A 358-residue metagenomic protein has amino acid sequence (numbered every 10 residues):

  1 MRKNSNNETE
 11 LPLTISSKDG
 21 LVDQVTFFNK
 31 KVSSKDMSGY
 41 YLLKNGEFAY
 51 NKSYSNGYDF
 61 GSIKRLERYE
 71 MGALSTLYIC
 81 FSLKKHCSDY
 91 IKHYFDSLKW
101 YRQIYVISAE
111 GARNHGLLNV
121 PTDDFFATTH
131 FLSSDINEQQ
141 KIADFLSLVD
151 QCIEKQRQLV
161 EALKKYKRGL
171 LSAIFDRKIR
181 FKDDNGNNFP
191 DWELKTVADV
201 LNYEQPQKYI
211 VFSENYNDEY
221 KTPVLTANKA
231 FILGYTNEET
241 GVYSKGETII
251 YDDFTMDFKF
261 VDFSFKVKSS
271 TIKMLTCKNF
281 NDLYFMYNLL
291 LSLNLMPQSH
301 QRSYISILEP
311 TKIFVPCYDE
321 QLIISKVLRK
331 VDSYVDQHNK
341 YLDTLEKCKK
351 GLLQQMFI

Functional and structural regions predicted by a protein language model:
M1-N7, D183-Y209, D218-K229: Non-catalytic DNA-recognition/assembly elements of restriction-modification systems
R2-V22: Short beta-strand/loop turn elements enriched in aromatics
E10-T14, Q24-S34, F126, F231: Short, structured beta-strand/loop micro-motifs enriched in basic residues and often containing a Trp
I15-N29, M71-G72, P223: Short, basic/aromatic beta-hairpin or loop at an interaction surface
K31-M37, N114, S147, D183-G186 (+2 more regions): Short, solvent-exposed loop/turn positions at domain surfaces that link secondary-structure elements or cap domain
Y41-W100, T226-L290, Y304-E309: A short beta-sheet element
M71-L77, A109-N137, K266-K273, Q298-D319: A short glycine-rich beta-alpha junction/loop motif
L132-K195, F314-I358: Amphipathic alpha-helical coiled-coil/heptad-repeat segments
